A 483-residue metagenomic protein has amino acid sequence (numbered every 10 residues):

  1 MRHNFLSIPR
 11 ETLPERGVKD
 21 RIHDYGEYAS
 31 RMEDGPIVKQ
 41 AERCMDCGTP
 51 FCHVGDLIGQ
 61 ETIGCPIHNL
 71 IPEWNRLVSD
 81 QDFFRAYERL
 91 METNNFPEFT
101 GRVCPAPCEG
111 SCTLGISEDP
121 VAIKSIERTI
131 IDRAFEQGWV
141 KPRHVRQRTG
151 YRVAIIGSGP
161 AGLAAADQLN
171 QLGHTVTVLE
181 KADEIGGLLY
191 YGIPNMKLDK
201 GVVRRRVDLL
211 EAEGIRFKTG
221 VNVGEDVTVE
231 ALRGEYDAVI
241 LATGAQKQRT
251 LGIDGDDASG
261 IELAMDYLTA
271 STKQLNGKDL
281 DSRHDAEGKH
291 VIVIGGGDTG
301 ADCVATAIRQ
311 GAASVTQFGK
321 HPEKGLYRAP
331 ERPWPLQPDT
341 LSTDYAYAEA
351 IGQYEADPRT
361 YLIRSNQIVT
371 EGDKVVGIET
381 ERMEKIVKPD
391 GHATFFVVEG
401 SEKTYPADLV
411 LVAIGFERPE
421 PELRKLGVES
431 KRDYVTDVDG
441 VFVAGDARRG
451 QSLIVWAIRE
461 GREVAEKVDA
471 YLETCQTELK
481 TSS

Functional and structural regions predicted by a protein language model:
H3-S30, V38-E42, G55, P66-D80 (+9 more regions): Beta1-alpha1 glycine-rich phosphate/pyrophosphate-binding loop at the start of Rossmann-like nucleotide-binding domains
V38-E42, D46-V54, Q60-V145, E211 (+3 more regions): Glycine/serine-rich phosphate-binding loop and adjoining beta1-alpha1 elements at the start of nucleotide-handling
N95, G159-P160, E184, G297-A301 (+1 more regions): Residue-level detector of alpha-helix initiation sites
I130-R146, R205-E225, Q248-Q310, L426-V443 (+1 more regions): Glycine-rich dinucleotide-binding loop and its adjacent helix/turn
P160-A165, V176, V293, T299-C303 (+3 more regions): Extended, hydrophobic alpha-helical segments in both membrane/secreted and soluble proteins
G201-T250, T272-D281, I308-K431: A Rossmann-like FAD-binding core segment of flavoenzymes
G300-A305, Q310, A447-C475: A conserved FAD-binding loop/helix module that cradles the flavin
Y405-A407, L411-A413, E417-V464, L479: C-terminal structured "cap/appendage" subdomains that terminate the fold
